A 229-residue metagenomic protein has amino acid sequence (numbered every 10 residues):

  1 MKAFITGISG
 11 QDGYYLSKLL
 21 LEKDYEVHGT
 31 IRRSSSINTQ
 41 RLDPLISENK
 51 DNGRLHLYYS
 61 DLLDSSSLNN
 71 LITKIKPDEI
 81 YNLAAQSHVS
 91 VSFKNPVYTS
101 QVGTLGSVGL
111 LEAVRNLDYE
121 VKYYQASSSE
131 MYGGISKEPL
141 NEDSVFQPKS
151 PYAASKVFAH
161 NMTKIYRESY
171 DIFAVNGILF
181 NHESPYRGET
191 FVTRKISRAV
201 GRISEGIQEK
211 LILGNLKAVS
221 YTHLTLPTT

Functional and structural regions predicted by a protein language model:
M1-H182: N-terminal Rossmann-like NAD(P)+-binding domain of SDR-like oxidoreductases, especially those catalyzing
S9, E189, Y221: Aromatic-acidic/polar surface patches that form glycan- and anion
L45, D143, G214-L216, T229: Generic beta-structure capping elements
S47-G53, Y170-F173, S197-I212: A short C-terminal helix-loop "cap" of Rossmann-like NAD(P)-dependent dehydrogenase/epimerase domains
K94, F180-R187, E209-S220: Glycine-rich Rossmann NAD(P)(H)-binding loop
E112, K164, R194-R202: Generic alpha-helical structural context detector
V157, H182-I196, S204-E209, L224: Glycine/proline-rich active-site loop of Rossmann-fold NAD(P)-dependent oxidoreductases
T222-T228: Conserved small/polar residues in nucleotide/adenosyl-binding loops
